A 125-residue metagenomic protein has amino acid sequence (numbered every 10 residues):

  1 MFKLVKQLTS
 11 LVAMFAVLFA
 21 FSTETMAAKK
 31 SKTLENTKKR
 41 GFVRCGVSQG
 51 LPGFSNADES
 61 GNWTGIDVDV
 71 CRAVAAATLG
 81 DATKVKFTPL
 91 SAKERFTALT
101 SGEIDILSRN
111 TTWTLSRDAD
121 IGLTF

Functional and structural regions predicted by a protein language model:
M1-V12: Bacterial N-terminal signal peptides that target proteins for export
S10-A20: Bacterial N-terminal signal peptides
F21-A27: Sec/Tat signal peptide C-region and signal peptidase I cleavage site
A28-T33: Cleaved targeting-peptide boundary
G41-I66: Short glycine-rich His-centered loop
E59-L79: Short, polar/charged alpha-helical segment
R72, A76, K84-F125: Acidic, polar ligand-binding/catalytic clefts
